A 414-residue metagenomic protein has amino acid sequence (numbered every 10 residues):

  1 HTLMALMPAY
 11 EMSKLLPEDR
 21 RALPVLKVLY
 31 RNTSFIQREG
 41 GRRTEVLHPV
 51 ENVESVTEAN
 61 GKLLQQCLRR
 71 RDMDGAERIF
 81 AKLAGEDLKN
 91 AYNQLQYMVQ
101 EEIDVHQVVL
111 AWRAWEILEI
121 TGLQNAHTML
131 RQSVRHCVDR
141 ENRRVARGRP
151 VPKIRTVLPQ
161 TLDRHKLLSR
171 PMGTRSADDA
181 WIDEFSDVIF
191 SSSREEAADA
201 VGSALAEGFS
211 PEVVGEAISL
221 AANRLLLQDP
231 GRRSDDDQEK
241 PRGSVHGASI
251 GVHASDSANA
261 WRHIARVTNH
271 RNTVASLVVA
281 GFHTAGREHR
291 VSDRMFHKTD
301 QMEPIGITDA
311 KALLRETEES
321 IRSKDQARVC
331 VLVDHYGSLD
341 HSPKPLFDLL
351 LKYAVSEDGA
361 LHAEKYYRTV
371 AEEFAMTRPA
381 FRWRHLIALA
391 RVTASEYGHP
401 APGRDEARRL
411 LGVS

Functional and structural regions predicted by a protein language model:
H1-S414: Mature, well-folded catalytic/scaffold domains that follow N-terminal targeting or propeptide regions
